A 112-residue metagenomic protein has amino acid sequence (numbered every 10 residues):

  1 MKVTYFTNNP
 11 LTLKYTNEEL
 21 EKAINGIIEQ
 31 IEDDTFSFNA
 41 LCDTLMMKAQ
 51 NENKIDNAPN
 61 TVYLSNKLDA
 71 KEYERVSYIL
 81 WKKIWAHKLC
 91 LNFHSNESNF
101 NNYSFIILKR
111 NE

Functional and structural regions predicted by a protein language model:
M1, K22, G26, N53 (+4 more regions): Residue-level marker of intrinsically disordered, low-complexity segments enriched for small/polar residues
M1-D34, A40: Long, low-complexity, charged/polar intrinsically disordered regions in eukaryotic proteins
T12-K14, M46, C90-N92, K109: Compositionally biased amphipathic helical and low-complexity segments enriched in hydrophobic
N25, C42-M46, W81: Generic solvent-exposed, charged/amphipathic alpha-helical segments that serve as macromolecular interface scaffolds
D34-K67: Short acidic, hydrophobic short linear motifs in intrinsically disordered regions
L68-W85: Short amphipathic alpha-helical interaction segments
I84-S95: A short, conserved structural fragment
H94-E112: Short, cationic-aromatic polyanion-contact patches
